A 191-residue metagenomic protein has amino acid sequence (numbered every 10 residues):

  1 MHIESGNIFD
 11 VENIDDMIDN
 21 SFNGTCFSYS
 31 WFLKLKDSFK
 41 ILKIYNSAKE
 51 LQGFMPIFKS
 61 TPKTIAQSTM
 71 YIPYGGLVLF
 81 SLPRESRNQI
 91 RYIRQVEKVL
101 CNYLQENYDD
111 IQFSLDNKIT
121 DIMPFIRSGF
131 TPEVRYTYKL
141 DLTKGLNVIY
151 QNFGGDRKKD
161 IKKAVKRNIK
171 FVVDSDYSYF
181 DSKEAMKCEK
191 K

Functional and structural regions predicted by a protein language model:
M1-T64, D116-K191: A conserved beta-strand-loop-helix scaffold within acyl/acetyltransferase catalytic domains
K63-F130: Acyl-donor binding region in acyl/amide transferases
